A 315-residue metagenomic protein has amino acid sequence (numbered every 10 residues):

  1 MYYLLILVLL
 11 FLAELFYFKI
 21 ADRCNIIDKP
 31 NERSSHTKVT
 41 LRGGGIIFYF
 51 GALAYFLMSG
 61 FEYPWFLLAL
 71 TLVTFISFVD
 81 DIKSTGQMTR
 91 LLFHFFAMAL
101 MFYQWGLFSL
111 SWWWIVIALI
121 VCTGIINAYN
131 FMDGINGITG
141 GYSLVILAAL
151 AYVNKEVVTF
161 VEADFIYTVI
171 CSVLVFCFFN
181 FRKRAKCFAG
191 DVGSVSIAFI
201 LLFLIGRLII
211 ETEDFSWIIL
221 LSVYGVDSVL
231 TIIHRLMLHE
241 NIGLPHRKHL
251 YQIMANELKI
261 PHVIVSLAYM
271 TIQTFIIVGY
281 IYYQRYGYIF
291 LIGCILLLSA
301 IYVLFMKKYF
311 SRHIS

Functional and structural regions predicted by a protein language model:
M1-V229: "…together with the soluble PPM/PP2C metallo-phosphatase catalytic core" -> "…together with the soluble PPM/PP2C
I210-S315: C-terminal membrane-associated helical module and adjoining short loops/tails
